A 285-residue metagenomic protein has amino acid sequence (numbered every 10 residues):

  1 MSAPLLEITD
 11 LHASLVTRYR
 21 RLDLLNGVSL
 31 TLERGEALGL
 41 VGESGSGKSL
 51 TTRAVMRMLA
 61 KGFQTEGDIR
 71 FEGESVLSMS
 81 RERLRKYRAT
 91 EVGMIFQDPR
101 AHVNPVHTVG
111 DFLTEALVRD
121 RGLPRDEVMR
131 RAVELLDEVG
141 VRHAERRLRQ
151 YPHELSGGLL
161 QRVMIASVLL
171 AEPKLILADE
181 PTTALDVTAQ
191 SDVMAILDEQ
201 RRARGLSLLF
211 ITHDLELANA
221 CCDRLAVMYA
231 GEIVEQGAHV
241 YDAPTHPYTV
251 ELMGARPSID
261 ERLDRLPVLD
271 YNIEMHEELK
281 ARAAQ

Functional and structural regions predicted by a protein language model:
P4, R21, R142-R146, Q236-Q285: Short catalytic/signature loops enriched in Gly
Q64-S75: Conserved ABC transporter NBD signature motif
Q150-L155, L159: Conserved ABC ATPase signature
L170-K174: A short, proline-enriched helix->beta-strand linker immediately N-terminal to the Walker B motif in ABC-type P-loop
S191-R204, E216: Helical segment within the ABC ATPase nucleotide-binding domain
A218-A220: A short, surface-exposed alpha-helical micro-motif characterized by mixed small hydrophobic and charged/polar residues
